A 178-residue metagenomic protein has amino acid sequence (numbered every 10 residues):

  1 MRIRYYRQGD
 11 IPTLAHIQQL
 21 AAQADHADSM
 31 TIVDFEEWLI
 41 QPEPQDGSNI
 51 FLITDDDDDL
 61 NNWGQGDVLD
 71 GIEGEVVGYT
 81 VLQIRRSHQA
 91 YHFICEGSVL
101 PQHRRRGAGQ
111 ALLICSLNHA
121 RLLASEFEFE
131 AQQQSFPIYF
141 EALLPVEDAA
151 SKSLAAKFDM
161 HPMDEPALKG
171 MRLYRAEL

Functional and structural regions predicted by a protein language model:
R2-L14, L178: A short beta-loop-alpha structural element at the N-terminal edge of CoA-dependent acyl/N-acetyltransferase catalytic
Q19-Q41: Conserved GNAT-fold acetyl-CoA-binding loop/helix
E37-G78: A short helix-loop-beta-strand connector motif used in the catalytic cores of GNAT acetyltransferases and, in some
I84-C95, R104, G170: A conserved beta-turn-beta hairpin within the catalytic core of GNAT-like acetyltransferases that forms part
H103, G107-C115: Conserved acetyl-CoA pyrophosphate-binding loop and the N-cap/start of the following alpha-helix in GNAT-like
Q110, N118, L122-E165: Conserved active-site alpha-helix within GNAT-family acetyltransferase domains
H161, E165-L178: C-terminal "cap" of GNAT-fold acetyltransferases
